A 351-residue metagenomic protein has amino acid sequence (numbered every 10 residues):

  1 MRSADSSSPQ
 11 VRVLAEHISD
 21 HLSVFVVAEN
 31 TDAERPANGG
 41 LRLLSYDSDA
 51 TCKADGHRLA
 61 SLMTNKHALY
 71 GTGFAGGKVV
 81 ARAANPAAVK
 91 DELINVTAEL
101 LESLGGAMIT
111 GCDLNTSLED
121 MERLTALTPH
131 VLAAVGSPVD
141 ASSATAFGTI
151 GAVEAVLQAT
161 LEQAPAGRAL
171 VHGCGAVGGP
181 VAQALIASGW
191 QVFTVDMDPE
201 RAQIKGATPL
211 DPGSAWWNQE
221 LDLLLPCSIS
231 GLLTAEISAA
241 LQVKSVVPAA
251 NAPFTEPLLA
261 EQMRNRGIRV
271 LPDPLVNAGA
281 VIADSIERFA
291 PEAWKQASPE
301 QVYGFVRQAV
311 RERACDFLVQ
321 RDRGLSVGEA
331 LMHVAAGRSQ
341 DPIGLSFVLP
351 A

Functional and structural regions predicted by a protein language model:
M1-V135: N-terminal ligand-binding/catalytic initiation module
D47-D55, A88-E92, N115-E119, D140 (+13 more regions): Conserved active-site and cofactor/substrate-binding residues in soluble primary-metabolism enzymes
H67-T72, A107-C112, Q163-R168, Q320-M332 (+1 more regions): Flexible, glycine/charged-enriched surface loops at secondary-structure junctions
A133-A141, R269-V270, D322-R323: A short glycine/serine-rich beta->alpha loop
V139-L225: Glycine-rich phosphate/diphosphate-binding loop of Rossmann-like nucleotide-binding domains
V156-L157, K244-A351: Adenosine-phosphate binding glycine-rich loop
M197-V276: Rossmann-like adenosine-cofactor binding region
